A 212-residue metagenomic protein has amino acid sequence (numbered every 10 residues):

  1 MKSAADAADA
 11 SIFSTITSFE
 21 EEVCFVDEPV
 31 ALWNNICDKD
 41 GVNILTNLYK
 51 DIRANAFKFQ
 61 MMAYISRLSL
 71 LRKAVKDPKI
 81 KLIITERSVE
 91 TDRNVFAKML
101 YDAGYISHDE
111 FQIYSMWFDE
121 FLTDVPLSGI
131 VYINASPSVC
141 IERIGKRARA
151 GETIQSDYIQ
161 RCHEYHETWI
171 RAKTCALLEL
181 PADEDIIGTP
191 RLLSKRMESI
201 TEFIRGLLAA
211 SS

Functional and structural regions predicted by a protein language model:
M1-S14: Glycine-rich phosphate-binding P-loop
S11, T15-Q60, S66, V95: Conserved substrate/cofactor phosphate-moiety recognition/catalytic segment in nucleotide-dependent phosphotransferases
E21, D124-G129, T174-A176: Short glycine-/polar-rich loops that comprise or flank the Walker A/P-loop and associated switch/sensor motifs
V26, T85, G129-V131, A176-L180: Hydrophobic/aromatic beta-strand patches that form the interior of the parallel beta-sheet core in alpha/beta enzyme
V30-W33, V89-T91, A135-C140, E184-I186: Conserved nucleotide-binding/hydrolysis micro-motifs of P-loop NTPases
D51-V125: Glycine-rich phosphate-binding loop used to anchor ATP phosphates in small-molecule kinases, encompassing both
R93-Y165: A glycine- and Lys/Arg-enriched "phosphate-lid" helix/loop adjacent to the NTP-binding pocket of small-molecule kinases
I141-S212: NTP-dependent small-molecule kinase module
